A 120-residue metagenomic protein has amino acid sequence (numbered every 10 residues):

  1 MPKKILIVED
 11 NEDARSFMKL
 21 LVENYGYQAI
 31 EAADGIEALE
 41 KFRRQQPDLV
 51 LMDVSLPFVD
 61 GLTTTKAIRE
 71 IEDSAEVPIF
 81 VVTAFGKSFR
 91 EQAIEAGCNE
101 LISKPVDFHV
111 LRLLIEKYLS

Functional and structural regions predicted by a protein language model:
E9: Conserved acidic carboxylate
E12-I30: Two-component/phosphorelay signaling modules centered on CheY-like receiver
E31, L56-V59: Residue-level signal for the "D+5" position in two-component response regulator receiver
E31-L49: Acidic, metal-coordinating helix/loop segments flanking the phosphotransfer/catalytic sites of two-component signaling
D53: Active-site residues of response regulator receiver
V106-I115: C-terminal output helix
